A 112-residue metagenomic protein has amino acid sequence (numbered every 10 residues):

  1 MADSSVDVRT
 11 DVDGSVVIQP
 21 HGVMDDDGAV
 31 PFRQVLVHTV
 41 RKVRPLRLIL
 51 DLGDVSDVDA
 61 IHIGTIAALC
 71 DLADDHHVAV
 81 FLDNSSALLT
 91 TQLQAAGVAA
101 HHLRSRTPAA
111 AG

Functional and structural regions predicted by a protein language model:
M1-D57, I61, A67-G112: STAS-like cytosolic regulatory interaction modules
